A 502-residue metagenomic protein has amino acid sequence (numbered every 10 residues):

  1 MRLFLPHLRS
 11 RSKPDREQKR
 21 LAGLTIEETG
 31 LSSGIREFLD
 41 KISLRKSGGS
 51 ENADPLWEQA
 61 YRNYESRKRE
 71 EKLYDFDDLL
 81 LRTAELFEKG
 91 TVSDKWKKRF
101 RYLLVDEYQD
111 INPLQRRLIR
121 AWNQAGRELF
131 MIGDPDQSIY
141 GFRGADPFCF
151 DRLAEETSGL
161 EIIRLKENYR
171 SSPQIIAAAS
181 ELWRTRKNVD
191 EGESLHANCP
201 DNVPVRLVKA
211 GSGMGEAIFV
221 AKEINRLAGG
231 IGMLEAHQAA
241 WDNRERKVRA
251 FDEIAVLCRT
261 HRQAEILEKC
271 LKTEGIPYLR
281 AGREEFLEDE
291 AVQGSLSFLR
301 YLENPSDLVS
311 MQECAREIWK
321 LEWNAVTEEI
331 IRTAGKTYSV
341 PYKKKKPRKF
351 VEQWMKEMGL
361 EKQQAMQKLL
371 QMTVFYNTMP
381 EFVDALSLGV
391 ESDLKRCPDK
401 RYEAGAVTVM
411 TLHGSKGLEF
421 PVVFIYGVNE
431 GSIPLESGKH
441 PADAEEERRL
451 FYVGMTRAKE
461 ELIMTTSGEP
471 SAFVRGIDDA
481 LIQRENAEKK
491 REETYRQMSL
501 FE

Functional and structural regions predicted by a protein language model:
M1-R99, R127, P147, P204 (+5 more regions): A basic/glycine-biased coupling hinge at the interface between accessory DNA-binding modules
L3-D15, L24-I35, G49-N52, K68-K72 (+8 more regions): Short, polar/flexible loop-turn hinges at active-site or ligand-entry regions and domain interfaces
L103-V105, M131, T411: Walker B beta-strand of ABC/ABC-like P-loop ATPase nucleotide-binding domains, specifically the conserved hydrophobic
Q109-C199, G431: Conserved helicase motor core of SF1/SF2 NTP-dependent helicases
A125-E128, D134-D136, E156-I162, D201-V205 (+6 more regions): Short glycine-/polar-rich loops that comprise or flank the Walker A/P-loop and associated switch/sensor motifs
S158-E161, E167-I276, L302-N304, Q363: Helicase P-loop NTPase motor core
A250, E265-C270, D289, L296-Q483: Conserved helicase C-terminal RecA-like lobe
N486-E502: Acidic, low-complexity intrinsically disordered tails
